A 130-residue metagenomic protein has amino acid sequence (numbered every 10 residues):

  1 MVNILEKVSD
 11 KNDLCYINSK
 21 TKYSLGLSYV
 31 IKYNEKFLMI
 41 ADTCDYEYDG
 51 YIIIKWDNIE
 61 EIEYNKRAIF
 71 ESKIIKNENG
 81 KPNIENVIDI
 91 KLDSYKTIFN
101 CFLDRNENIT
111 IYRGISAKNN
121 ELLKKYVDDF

Functional and structural regions predicted by a protein language model:
M1-L25, F37, T43-N119: Short glycine-rich, low-complexity segments
S24-K32, N120-F130: Short beta-strand-centered aromatic/proline hotspots
